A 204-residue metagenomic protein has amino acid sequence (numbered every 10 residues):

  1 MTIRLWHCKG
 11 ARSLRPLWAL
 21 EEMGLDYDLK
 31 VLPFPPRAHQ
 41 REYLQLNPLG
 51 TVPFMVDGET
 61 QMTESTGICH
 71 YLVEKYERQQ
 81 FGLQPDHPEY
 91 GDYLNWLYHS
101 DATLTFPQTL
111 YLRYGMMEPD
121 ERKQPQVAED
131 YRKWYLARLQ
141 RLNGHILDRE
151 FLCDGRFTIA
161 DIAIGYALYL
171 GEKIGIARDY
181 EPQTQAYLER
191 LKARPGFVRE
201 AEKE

Functional and structural regions predicted by a protein language model:
M1-Q126: GST-like domain detector, emphasizing the conserved glutathione-binding G-site in the N-terminal thioredoxin-like
P33, I159, E204: Short, solvent-exposed turn/loop segments enriched in Gly/Ser/Thr/Pro and often Arg
Q45, A193, E202: Phosphate-coordinating loops and pocket residues in cytosolic domains that bind phosphorylated ligands
G67, Q183, G196: Residue-level recognition of oxygen-bearing side chains
V73, A167-L168, A201: Active-site-flanking alpha-helical
P85, R199-E204: Short, flexible loop/turn segments with low-complexity composition
L97-A193: GST-like fold's C-terminal all-alpha helical module
